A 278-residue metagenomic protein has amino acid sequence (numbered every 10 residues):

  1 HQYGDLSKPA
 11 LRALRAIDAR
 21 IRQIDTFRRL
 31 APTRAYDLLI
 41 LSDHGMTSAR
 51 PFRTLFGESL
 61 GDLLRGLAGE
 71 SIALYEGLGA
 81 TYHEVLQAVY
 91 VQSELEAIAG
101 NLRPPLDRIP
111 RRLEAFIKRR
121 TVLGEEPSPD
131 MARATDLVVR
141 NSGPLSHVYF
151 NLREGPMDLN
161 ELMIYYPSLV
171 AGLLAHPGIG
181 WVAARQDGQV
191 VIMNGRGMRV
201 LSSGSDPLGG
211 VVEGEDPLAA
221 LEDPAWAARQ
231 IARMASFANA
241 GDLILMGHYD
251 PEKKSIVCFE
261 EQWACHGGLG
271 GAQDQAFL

Functional and structural regions predicted by a protein language model:
H1-A16, F150-L162, A272-Q275: Active-site His/acidic residue clusters
H1-I40: Secondary-structure-rich domain cores
P9-R12, E58-G61, Y166-V170, Q262-G268: Short, low-complexity, polar/charged sequence segments that are solvent-exposed and flexible
Q23, R29-D37, S42-P251, I256: Secreted, luminal/periplasmic, and some membrane-associated catalytic domains that remodel anionic oxygen-ester
K254-L278: Conserved, well-ordered active-site substructure
